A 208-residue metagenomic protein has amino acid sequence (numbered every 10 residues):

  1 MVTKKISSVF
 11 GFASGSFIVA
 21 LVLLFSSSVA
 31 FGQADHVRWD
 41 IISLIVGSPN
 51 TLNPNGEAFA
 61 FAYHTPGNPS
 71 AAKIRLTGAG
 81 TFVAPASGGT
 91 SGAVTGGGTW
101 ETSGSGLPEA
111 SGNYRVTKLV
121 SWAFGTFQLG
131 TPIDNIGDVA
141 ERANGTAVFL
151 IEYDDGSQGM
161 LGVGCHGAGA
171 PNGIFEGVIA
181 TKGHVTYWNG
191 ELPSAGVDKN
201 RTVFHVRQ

Functional and structural regions predicted by a protein language model:
M1-F12: N-terminal secretory signal peptides that target proteins for export/translocation
A13-S26: Bacterial N-terminal signal peptides
S28-N113, Y187-Q208: N-terminal segment immediately downstream of the Sec signal-peptide cleavage site in secreted/extracellular proteins
N55, A110-S121, Q158-G169: Short amphipathic beta-strand/extended segments with alternating polar/hydrophobic composition
G104-I136: Short helix-loop boundary/capping segments
V120, A140, V197-K199: Non-catalytic macromolecular-recognition regions in eukaryotic signaling proteins
G130-I179: Acidic, glycine-rich flexible loop segments
A170-S194: Glycine-anchored, exposed beta-strand/edge motif detector
